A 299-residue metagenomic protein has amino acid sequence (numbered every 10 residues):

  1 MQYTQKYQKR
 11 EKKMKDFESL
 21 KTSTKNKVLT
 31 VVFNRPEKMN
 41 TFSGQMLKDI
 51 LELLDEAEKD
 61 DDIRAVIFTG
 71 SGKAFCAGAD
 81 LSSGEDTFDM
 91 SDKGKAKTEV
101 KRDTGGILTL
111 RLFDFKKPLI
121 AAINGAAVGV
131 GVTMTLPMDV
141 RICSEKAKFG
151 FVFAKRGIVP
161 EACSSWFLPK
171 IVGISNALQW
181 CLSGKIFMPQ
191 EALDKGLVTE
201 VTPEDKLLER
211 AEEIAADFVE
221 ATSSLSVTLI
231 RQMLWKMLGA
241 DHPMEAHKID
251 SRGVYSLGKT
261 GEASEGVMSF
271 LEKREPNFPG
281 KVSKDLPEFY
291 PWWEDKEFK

Functional and structural regions predicted by a protein language model:
Y7-S71, T87, P291-K299: Conserved CoA-thioester-binding segment of acyl-CoA-metabolizing enzymes
V31, R35, I50, F68 (+7 more regions): Terminal peptide-recognition signature
P36, E56, I142-A147, V198-K248 (+3 more regions): C-terminal long alpha-helix characteristic of the crotonase
G70-D114, A127, G157, D241: Glycine- (often His-adjacent) and acidic-residue-rich active-site loop that binds/positions the CoA thioester
R111-L225, T260, S264, R274: Crotonase-fold acyl-CoA enzyme core
